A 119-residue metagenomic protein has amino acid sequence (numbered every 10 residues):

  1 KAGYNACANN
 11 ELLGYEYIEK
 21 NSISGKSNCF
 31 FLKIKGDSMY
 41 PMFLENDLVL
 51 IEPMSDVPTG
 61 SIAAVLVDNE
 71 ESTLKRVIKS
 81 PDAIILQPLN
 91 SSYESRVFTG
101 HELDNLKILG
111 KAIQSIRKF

Functional and structural regions predicted by a protein language model:
K1-E45, S72, Q114-F119: Short, positionally conserved secondary-structure boundary motifs
N28-F30, P58-A63: Short, hydrophobic/aromatic-rich segments at coil-to-beta transitions
D37-Y40, S61-A83: Short, compositionally biased
M39, D56, E70, S91-S92 (+1 more regions): Residue-level signature for short turns and capping positions that connect secondary-structure elements
D47-L48, S61: Structural motif
K79-F119: Glycine- and charge-enriched low-complexity intrinsically disordered segments
